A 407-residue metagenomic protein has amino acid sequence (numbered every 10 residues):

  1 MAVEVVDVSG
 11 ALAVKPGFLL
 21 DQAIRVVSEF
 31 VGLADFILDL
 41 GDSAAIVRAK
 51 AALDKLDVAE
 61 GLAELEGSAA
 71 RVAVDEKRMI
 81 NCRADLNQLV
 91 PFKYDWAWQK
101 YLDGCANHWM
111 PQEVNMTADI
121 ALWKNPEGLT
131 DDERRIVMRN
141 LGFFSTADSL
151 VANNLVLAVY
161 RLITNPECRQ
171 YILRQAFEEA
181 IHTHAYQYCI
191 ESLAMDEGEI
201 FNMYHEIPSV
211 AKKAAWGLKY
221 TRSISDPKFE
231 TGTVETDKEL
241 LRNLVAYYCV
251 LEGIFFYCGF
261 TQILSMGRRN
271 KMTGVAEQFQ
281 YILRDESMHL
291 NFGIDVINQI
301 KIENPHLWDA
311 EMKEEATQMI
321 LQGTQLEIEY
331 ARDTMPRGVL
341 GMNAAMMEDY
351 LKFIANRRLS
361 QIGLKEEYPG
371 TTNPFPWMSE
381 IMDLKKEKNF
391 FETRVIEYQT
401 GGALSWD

Functional and structural regions predicted by a protein language model:
V6-D54: N-terminal intrinsically disordered, low-complexity tails
V27, A34, A44-V47, L53-L56 (+7 more regions): Short, flexible helical or helix-coil boundary motifs
K50-A69, E133-R135, N304: Membrane-interacting alpha-helical segments
A59-W123: Amphipathic alpha-helical packing elements
E127-L129: Long, low-hydrophobicity ectodomains and other hydrophilic envelope-associated domains
D131-D407: Non-heme di-metal
